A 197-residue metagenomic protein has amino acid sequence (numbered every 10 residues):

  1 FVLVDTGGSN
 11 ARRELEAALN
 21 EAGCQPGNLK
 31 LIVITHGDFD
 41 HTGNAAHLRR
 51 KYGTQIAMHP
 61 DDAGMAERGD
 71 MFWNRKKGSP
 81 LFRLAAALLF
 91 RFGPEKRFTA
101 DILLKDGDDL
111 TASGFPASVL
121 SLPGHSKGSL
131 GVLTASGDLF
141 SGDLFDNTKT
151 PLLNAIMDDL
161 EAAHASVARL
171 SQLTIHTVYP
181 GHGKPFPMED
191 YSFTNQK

Functional and structural regions predicted by a protein language model:
F1, T6-G8, G37, D62 (+4 more regions): Active-site metal-binding loops of divalent metal-dependent hydrolases
F1-A22, P26, G131-G142: Conserved beta-strand hairpin/beta-sheet module of binuclear metal-dependent hydrolase folds, prominently
R12-R13, N20-I102: Active-site HxH/HxHxD metal-binding segment of metal-dependent hydrolases
I32-T42, L120-S129, P180-K184: Histidine-centered catalytic micro-motifs
M65-R68, T148-L153: A short acidic, helix-capping loop that chelates divalent metal ions and anchors anionic groups
L103-L133: Core dinuclear metal-dependent hydrolase active-site scaffold
L130-N147, A162-R169, S192-N195: Metal-dependent phosphodiesterase/nuclease catalytic metal-binding core
H164-K197: Divalent-metal (often Zn2+) His-rich catalytic cores of metallo-beta-lactamase-fold enzymes
